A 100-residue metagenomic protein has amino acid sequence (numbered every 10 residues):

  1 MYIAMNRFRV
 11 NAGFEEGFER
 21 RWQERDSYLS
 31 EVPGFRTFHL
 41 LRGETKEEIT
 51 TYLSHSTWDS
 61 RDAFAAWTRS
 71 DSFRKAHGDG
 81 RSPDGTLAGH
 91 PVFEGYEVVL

Functional and structural regions predicted by a protein language model:
Y2-R9, H39-S70: Short, well-ordered beta-strand segments in beta-rich or mixed alpha/beta enzyme and ligand-binding folds
R9-F18: Short, surface-exposed ligand-recognition loops at beta-strand->loop->(often short) alpha-helix junctions that present
F14-E15, S27, R42-T45: Intrinsically disordered, low-complexity segments enriched in polar/charged residues with Gly/Pro, especially when
R20, D26-R36, T57-E94: An amphipathic, aromatic/His-enriched active-site/gating alpha helix that lines ligand/cofactor pockets
L41, E94-Y96: Solvent-exposed beta-strand sheet faces enriched in polar/charged residues
V98-L100: Catalytic "initiation/cleavage/transfer" segments centered on a nucleophilic residue and adjacent nucleic-acid-engaging
